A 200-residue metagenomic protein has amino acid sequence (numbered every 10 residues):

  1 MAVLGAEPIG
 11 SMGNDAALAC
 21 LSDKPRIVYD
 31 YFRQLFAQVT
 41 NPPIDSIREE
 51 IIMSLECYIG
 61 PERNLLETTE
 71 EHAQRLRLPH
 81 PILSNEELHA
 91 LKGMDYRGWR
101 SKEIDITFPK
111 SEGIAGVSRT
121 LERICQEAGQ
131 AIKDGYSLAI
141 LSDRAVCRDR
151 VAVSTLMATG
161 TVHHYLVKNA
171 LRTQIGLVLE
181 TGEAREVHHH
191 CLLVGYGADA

Functional and structural regions predicted by a protein language model:
M1-I124, G129, K133: Extended, highly charged accessory segments
S101, D105-A200: Glycine-rich phosphate/ribose-binding loops and adjacent secondary-structure elements that form binding surfaces
